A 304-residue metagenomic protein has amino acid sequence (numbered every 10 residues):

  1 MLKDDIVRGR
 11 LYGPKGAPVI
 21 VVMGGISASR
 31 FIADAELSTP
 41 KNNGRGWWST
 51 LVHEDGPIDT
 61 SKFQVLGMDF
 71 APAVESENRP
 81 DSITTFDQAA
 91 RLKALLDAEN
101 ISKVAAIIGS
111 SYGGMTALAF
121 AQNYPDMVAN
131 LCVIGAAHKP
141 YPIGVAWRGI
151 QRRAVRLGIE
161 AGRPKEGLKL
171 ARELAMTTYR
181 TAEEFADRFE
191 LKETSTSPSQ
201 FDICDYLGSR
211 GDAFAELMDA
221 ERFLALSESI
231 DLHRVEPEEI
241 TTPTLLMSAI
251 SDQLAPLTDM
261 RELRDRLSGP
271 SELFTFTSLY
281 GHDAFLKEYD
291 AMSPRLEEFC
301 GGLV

Functional and structural regions predicted by a protein language model:
R10-A73: N-terminal cap/lid subdomain of alpha/beta-hydrolase-fold enzymes
F86-A105: Conserved acidic catalytic loop of the alpha/beta-hydrolase fold
V104-P142: Conserved hydrolase catalytic core segment
L131-A161: Flexible "cap/lid" loop of the alpha/beta hydrolase fold
R152-L245: Alpha/beta-hydrolase
L246-S251: Conserved strand-to-loop "acid loop" that flanks and positions the catalytic carboxylate
Q253-D259: Conserved alpha/beta-hydrolase "acid-adjacent" motif
P270-V304: Catalytic active-site module of serine/aspartate enzymes centered on a nucleophile-bearing elbow/loop
